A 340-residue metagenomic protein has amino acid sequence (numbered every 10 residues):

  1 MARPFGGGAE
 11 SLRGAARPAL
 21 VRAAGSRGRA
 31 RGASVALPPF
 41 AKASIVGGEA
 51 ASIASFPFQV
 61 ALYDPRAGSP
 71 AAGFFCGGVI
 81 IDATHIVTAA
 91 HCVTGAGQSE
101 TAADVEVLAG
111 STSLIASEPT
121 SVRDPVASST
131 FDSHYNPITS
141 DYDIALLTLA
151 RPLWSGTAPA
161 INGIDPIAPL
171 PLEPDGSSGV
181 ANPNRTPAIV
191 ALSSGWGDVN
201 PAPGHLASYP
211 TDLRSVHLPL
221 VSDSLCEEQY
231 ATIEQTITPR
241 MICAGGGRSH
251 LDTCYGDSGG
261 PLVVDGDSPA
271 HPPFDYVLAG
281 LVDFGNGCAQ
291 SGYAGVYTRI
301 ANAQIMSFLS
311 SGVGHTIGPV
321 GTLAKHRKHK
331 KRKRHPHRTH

Functional and structural regions predicted by a protein language model:
M1-G48, V313-H340: N-terminal zymogen propeptides
P38-A67: N-terminal activation segment of mature serine protease catalytic domains
A50-S55, I80, Q98-T101, T120-V122 (+5 more regions): Extracellular/periplasmic catalytic domains that process cell-envelope and extracellular macromolecules
Q59, R66-A83, T139: A conserved glycine-rich beta-strand in the N-terminal activation segment of trypsin-fold
Y63-P65, I86-A89, T94-P137, D223-C226: Conserved H-D interstitial segment of serine endopeptidase catalytic domains
A67, I86, C92-T94, S113-L114 (+5 more regions): Solvent-exposed loop/turn segments at secondary-structure junctions within structured extracellular/periplasmic domains
F74-F75, V79-T94, A103-L108, S208-E228 (+3 more regions): C-terminal subregion of chymotrypsin/trypsin-like serine protease catalytic domains
P125, I144, L149-S249, N302 (+1 more regions): Chymotrypsin/trypsin-fold serine protease catalytic domain
